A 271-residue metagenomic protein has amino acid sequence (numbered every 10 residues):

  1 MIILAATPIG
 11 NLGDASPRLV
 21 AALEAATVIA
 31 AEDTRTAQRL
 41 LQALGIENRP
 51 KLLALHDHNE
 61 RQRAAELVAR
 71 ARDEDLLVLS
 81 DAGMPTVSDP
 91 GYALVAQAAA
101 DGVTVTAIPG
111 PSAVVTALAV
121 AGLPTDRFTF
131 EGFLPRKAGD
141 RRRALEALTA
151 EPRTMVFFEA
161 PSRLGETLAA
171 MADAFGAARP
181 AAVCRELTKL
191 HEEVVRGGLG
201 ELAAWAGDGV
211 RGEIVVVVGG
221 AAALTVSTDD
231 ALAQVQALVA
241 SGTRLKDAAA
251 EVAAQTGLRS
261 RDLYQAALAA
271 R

Functional and structural regions predicted by a protein language model:
M1-D57: Glycine-rich, flexible N-terminal cofactor/catalytic loop recognition
M1-I2, D73-L77, R153-T154: Loop/turn-to-beta-strand initiation segments
L23-I29, G102-T106, T154-M155: Short active-site oxyanion
L53-Q62, L134-A138: Conserved helicase motor
D75, T154, P161-R271: A contiguous loop/helix-start segment that scaffolds small-molecule binding in enzyme catalytic cores
S80, V105-G110, F157, V183: General beta-strand structural signal in soluble alpha/beta enzymes
P90-Y92, L245: Glycine-centered tight-turn and secondary-structure capping sites
Y92-E151: Class I SAM-dependent methyltransferase SAM-binding "motif I" and its flanking Rossmann-like core
